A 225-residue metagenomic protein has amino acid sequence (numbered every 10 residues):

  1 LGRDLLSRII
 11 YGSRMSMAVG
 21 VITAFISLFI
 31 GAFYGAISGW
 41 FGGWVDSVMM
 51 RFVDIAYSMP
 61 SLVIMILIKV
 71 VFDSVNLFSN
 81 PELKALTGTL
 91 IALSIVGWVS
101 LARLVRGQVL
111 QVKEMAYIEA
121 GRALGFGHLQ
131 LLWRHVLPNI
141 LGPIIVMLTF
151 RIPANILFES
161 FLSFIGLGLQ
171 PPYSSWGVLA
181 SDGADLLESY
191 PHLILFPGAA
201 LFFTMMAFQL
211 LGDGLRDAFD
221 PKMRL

Functional and structural regions predicted by a protein language model:
L1-A24, L179-G198: Periplasmic/extracellular loop-to-transmembrane helix junction in inner-membrane transport proteins
R3-A18, I22, G42-M50, L110 (+2 more regions): Amphipathic cytosolic juxtamembrane alpha-helices at the membrane-cytosol interface of multi-pass membrane transporters
M17-W40, W44, M59-L62, I66 (+6 more regions): Hydrophobic positions within alpha-helical transmembrane segments of bacterial inner-membrane proteins
I26-F33, G39-W40, V45, M49-V109 (+1 more regions): Generic hydrophobic transmembrane alpha-helix motif, especially the helices
A36, I66-V70, L93, R103 (+4 more regions): Transmembrane alpha-helix boundary and packing residues in multipass membrane permease domains and related
A36-W40, V70-S74, G107, Q111 (+4 more regions): Transmembrane helix-loop junction
K69-F72, L93, L157-A200: Glycine-rich helix-loop "coupling/hinge" segments at transmembrane-helix boundaries in multipass transporters
V71-A85, I95-V96, G142-F150, P191-L225: C-terminal transmembrane helix and the adjacent membrane-cytosol boundary/short C-terminal tail of inner/organellar
